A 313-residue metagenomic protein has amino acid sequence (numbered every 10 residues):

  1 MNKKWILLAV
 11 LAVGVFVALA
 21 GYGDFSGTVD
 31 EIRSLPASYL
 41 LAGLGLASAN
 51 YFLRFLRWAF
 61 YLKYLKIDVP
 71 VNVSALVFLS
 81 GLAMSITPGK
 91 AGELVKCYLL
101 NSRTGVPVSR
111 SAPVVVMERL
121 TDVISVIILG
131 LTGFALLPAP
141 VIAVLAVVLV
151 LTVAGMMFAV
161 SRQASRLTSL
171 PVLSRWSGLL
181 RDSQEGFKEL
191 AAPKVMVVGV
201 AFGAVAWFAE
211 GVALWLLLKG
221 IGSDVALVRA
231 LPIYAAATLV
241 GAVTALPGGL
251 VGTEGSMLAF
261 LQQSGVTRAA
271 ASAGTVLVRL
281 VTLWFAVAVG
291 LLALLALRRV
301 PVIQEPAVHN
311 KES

Functional and structural regions predicted by a protein language model:
M1-L79, L136-A242, S272-T275, L280-S313: Predominantly cytoplasmic-facing regulatory/coupling regions of multi-pass membrane proteins
L62-K63, A75-G105: Extended non-transmembrane interhelical loops and adjacent amphipathic helices of multipass membrane proteins
K63, I86, S102, K219-G220 (+2 more regions): Transmembrane helix-loop junction
V71-S74, E93-L94, V106-M117, V266-L277: Membrane-interface alpha-helices at helix entry/exit sites of multi-pass transporters
S80-G89, A235-E254: Transmembrane alpha-helix interface/packing and boundary motifs in multi-pass membrane proteins, characterized by
S80-P88, R110-F134, V240, A273-A288: Membrane-embedded alpha-helical segments of transport systems, primarily multispan ion/solute transporters
L100-V108, I233, G255-A273: Interfacial segments of multi-pass membrane proteins
